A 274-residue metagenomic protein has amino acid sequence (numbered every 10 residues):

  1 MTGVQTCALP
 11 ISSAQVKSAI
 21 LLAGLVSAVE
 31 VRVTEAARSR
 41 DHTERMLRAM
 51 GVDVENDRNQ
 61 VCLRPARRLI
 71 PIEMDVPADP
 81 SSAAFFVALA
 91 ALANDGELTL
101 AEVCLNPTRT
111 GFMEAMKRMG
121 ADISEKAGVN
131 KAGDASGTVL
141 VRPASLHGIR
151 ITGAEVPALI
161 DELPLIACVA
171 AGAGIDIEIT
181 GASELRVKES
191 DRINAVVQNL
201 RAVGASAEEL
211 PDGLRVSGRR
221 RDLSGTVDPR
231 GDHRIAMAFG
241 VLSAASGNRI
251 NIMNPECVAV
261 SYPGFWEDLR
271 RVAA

Functional and structural regions predicted by a protein language model:
Q5-A274: Short, structured segments at the rim of ligand-binding sites
